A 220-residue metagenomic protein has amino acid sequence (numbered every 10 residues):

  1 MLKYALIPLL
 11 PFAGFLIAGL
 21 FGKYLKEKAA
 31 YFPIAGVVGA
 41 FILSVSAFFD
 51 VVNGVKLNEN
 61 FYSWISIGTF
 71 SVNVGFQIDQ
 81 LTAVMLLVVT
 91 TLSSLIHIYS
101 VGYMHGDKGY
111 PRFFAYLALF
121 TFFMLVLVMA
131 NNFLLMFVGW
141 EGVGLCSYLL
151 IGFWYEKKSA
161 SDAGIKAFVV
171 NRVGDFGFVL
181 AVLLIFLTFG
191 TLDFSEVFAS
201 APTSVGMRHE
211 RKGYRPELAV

Functional and structural regions predicted by a protein language model:
M1-V220: ...captures the hydrophobic TM-helix bundle architecture rather than a specific catalytic motif, and can also fire on
